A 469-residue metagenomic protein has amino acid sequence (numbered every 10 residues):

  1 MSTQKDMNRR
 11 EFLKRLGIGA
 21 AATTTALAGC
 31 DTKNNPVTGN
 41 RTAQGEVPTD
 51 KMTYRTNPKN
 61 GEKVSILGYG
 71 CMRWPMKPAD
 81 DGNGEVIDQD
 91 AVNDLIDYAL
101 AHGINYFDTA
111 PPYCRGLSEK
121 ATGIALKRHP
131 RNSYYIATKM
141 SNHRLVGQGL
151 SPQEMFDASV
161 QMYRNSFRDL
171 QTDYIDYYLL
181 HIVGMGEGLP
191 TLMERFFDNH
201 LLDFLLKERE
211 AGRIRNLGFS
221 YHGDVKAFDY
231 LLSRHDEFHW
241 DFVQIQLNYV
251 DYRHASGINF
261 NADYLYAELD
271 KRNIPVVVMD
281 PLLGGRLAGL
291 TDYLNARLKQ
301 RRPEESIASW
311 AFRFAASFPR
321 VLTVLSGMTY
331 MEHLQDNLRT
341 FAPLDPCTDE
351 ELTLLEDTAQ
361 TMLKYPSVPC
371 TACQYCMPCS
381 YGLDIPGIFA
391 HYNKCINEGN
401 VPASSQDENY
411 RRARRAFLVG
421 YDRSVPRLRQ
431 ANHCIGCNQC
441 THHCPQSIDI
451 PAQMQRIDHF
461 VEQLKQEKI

Functional and structural regions predicted by a protein language model:
S2-Y134, F204, E210: N-terminal binding-site loop/beta-alpha segment at the start of enzyme catalytic domains that lines or forms
L27, H239, Y264-I469: Structured C-terminal cap/extension of enzyme domains
N57, Y69, F107, T122 (+7 more regions): Conserved, mostly hydrophobic/aromatic
P75-Q89, V146-D157, L298-R301: Active-site mouth loops of central-metabolism enzymes
P78, L150-V277, L282, R302-P303 (+1 more regions): Glycine/proline-rich, positively charged, aromatic-decorated active-site loop/lid region on the catalytic face
N105-Y113, R215-S220, T323-L325, C444: Short catalytic-loop micro-motif centered on adjacent basic/acidic residues
H129-E154, H181: Structural motif corresponding to the early beta-alpha repeats
